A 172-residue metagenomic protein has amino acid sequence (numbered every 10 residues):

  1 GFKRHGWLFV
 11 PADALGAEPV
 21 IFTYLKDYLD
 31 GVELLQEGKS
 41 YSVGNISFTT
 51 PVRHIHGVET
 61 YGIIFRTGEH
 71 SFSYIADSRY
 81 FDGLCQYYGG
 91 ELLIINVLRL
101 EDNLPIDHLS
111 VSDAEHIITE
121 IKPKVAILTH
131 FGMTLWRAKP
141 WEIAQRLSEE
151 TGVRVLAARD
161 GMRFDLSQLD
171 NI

Functional and structural regions predicted by a protein language model:
G1-E33: Active-site HxH/HxHxD metal-binding segment of metal-dependent hydrolases
G1-H5, G68-H70, K122-I127: Short, surface-exposed connector motifs at secondary-structure boundaries
L8-V10, S73-Y74, L128: Structural beta-sheet core signal
E18-V20, V43-G44, T60, N103-L109 (+1 more regions): Short, charged, surface-exposed secondary-structure boundary motifs
T23-Y28, Y41-V43, R146-E150: Short, conserved catalytic or adaptor-binding loops enriched in Gly and charged residues
V32, G38, G83-L92, R99-I172: Binuclear metal-ion centers of metallo-dependent hydrolases, dominated by the metallo-beta-lactamase
V32-C85, D160-I172: Core dinuclear metal-dependent hydrolase active-site scaffold
D77, L98-R99: Short glycine-/small-residue-rich Rossmann-like dinucleotide-binding loops
